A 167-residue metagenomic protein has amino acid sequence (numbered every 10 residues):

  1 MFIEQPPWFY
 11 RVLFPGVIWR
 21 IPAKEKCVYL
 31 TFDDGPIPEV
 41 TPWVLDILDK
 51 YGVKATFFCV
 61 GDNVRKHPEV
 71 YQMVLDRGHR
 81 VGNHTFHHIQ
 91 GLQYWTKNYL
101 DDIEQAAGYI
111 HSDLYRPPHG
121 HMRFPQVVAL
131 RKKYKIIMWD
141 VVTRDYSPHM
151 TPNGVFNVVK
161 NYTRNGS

Functional and structural regions predicted by a protein language model:
M1-L30, P36-K50, K66: N-terminal pre-catalytic segment of deacetylase/amide-hydrolase enzymes
C27-V28, P38, D49-G154, V159 (+1 more regions): Metal-dependent polysaccharide deacetylase catalytic core of the NodB/CE4 family, i.e., the active-site-bearing domain
